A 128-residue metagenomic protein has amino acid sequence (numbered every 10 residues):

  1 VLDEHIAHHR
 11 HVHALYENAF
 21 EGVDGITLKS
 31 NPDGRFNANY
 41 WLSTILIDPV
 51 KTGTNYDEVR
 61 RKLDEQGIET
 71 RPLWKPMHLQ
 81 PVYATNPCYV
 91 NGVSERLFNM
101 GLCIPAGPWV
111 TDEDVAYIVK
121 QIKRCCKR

Functional and structural regions predicted by a protein language model:
V1-R128: PLP-dependent aminotransferase class I/II
